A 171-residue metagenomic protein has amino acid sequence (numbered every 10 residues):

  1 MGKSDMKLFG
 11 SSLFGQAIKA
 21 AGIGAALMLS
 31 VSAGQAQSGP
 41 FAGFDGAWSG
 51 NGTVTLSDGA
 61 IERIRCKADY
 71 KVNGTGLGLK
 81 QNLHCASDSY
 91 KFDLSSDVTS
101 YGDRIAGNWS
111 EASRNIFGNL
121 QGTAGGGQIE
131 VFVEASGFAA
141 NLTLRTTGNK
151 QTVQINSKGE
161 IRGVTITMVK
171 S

Functional and structural regions predicted by a protein language model:
M1-G15: N-terminal secretory signal peptides that target proteins for export/translocation
F14, I18, Q154: Localized chelating/binding microdomains that coordinate divalent metal ions or stabilize phosphate-bearing
K19-S30: Bacterial N-terminal signal peptides
S32-Q35: C-terminal region of N-terminal signal peptides and the immediate post-cleavage residues of exported proteins
Q37-T147, Q154-S171: Central antiparallel beta-sheet cores of small beta-barrel/beta-sandwich binding domains
